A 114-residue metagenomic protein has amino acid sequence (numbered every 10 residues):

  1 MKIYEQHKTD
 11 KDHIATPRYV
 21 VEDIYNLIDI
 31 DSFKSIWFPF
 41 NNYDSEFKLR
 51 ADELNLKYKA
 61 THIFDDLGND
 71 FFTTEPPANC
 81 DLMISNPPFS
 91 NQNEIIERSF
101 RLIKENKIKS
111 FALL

Functional and structural regions predicted by a protein language model:
M1-L56, A60: S-adenosyl-L-methionine
P17, D29, F64-F72: Poly-acidic low-complexity segments
I24, S35-A51, A60-I63, D70-F100 (+1 more regions): Conserved proline-anchored active-site loop of SAM-dependent methyltransferases that bridges a beta-strand
D31, R101-N106: Short, conserved loop/helix-junction motifs that constitute active-site signature segments in enzyme catalytic cores
L56, E105-K109: A short helix->loop->beta-strand "cap" motif at the edges of active sites that frequently abuts
